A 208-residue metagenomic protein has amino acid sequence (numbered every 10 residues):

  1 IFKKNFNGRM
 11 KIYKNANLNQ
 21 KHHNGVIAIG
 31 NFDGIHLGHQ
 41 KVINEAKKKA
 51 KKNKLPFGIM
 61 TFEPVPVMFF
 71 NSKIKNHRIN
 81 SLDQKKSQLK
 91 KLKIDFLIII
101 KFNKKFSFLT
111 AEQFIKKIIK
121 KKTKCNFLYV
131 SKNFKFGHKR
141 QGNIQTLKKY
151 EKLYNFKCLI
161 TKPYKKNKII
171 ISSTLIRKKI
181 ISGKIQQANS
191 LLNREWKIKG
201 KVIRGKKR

Functional and structural regions predicted by a protein language model:
I1-R208: Nucleotidyltransferase catalytic core that binds NTPs
